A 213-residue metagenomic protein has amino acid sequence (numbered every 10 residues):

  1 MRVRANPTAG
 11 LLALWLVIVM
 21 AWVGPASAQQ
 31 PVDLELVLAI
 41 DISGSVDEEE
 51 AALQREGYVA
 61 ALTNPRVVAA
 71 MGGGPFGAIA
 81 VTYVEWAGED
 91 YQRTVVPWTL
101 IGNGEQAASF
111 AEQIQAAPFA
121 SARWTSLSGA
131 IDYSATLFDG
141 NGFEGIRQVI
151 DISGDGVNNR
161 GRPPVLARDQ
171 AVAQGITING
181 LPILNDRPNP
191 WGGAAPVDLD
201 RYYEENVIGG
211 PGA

Functional and structural regions predicted by a protein language model:
G10-W22: Bacterial N-terminal signal peptides
G24-A28: Sec/Tat signal peptide C-region and signal peptidase I cleavage site
Q30-V95, S134, V149-S153: Von Willebrand factor
A39-E49, V81, P97, Q113-W124 (+3 more regions): Second-shell loop/turn segments in exported
E56-V67, G88, Q115, F119 (+5 more regions): Sec-exported extracytoplasmic/periplasmic mature domains
F76-Q113, P190-E205: Short beta-strand-loop
R93, E105-Q148, P182-W191, D198-L199: Von Willebrand factor
V157-E205: VWA/integrin I-like adhesion module and closely mimicked acidic/polar interface patches used
